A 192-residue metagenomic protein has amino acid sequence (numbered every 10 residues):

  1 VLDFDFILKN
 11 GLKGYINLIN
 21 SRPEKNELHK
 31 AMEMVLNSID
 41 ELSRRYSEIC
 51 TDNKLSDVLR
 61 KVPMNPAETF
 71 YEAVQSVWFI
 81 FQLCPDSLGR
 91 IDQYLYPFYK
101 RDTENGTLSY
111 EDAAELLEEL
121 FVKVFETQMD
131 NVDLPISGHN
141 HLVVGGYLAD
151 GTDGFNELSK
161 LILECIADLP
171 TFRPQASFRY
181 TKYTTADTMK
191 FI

Functional and structural regions predicted by a protein language model:
V1-M32, L42, D52, D57-I192: Conserved catalytic cores of very large enzyme subunits
